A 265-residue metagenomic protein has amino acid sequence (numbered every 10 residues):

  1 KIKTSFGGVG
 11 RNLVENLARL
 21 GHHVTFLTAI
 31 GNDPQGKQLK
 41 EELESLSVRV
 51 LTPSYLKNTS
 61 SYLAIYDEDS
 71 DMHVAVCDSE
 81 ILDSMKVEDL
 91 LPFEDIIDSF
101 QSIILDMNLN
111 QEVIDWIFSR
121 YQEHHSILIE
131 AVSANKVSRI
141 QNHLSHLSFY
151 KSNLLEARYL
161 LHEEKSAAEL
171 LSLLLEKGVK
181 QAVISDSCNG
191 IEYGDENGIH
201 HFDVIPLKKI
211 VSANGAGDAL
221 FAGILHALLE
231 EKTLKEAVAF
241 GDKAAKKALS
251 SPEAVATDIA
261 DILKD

Functional and structural regions predicted by a protein language model:
K1-G8, P34, K57-N58, S138 (+3 more regions): Residues at secondary-structure transition points
K1-L27, P34-S45: Glycine-rich phosphate/adenosyl-contacting loop at the front of the ribokinase-like
L17, N153, G217: Short, conserved phosphate/pyrophosphate- and ester-handling motifs at nucleotide-, phospho-/glycolipid
L27, V76, F202-D203: Hydrophobic residues at beta-strand termini and immediately following loops that shape nucleotide-binding pockets
L27-A29, Y66: Short hydrophobic segments within beta-strands
E42-P53, Y66-F149, L154-I199, I262: Ribokinase/PfkB-type carbohydrate-kinase core domain
L63: C-terminal catalytic lobe of FAD-dependent flavoproteins
A167-D265: Conserved phosphate-binding/catalytic region of the ribokinase-like
